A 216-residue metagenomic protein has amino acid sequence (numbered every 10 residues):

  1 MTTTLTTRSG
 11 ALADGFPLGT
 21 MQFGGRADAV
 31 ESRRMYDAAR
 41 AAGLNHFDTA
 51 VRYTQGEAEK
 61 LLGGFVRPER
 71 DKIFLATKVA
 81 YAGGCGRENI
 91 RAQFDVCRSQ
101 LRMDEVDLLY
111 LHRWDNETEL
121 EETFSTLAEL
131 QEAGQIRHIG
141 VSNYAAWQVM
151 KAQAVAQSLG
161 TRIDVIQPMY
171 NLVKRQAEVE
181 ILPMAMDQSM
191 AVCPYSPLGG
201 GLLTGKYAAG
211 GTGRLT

Functional and structural regions predicted by a protein language model:
M1-I73: N-terminal binding-site loop/beta-alpha segment at the start of enzyme catalytic domains that lines or forms
T7-L12, R40-A41, G63-F74, D95-M103 (+2 more regions): Acidic (Asp/Glu)-rich catalytic clusters
G10-F16, G43-N45, E69-I73, M103-D107 (+4 more regions): Short, well-ordered coil/turn segments that N-cap beta-strands
L18, S32, F47, L62 (+8 more regions): Conserved, mostly hydrophobic/aromatic
G19-V30, K78-E88, H112-T118: Active-site mouth loops of central-metabolism enzymes
R26-A39, C85-R102, L120-S125, W147-Q153: Short, acidic/polar
K72-G83, L109, Q167-M169: A short, structured active-site edge motif that brings together acidic residues
N116-T216: Beta/alpha (TIM)-barrel catalytic core signal, keyed to glycine-rich beta->alpha loops juxtaposed to Asp/Glu that bind
